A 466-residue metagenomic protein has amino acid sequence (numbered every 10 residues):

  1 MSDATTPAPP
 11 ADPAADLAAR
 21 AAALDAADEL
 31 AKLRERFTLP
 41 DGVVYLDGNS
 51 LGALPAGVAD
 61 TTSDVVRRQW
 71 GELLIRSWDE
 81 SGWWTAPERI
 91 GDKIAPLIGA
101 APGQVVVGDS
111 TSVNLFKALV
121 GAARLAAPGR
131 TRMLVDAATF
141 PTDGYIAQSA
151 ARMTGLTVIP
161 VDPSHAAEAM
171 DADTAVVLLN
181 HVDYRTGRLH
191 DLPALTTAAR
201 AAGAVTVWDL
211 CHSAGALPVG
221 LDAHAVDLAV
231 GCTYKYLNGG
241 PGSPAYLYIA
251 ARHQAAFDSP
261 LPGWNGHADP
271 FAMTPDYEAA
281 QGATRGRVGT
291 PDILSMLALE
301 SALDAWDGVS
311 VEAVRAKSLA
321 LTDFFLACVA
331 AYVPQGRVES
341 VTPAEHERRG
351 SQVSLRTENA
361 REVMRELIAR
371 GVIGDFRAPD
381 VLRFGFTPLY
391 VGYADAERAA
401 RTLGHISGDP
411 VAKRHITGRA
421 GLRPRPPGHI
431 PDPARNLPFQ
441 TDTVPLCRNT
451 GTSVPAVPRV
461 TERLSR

Functional and structural regions predicted by a protein language model:
S2-D432: Pyridoxal 5′-phosphate
D3, G408, V454-A456, R466: Compositionally biased regions
P431-P433, V444, T452-V457: Intrinsically disordered, low-complexity proline-rich regions
T461-S465: Short, intrinsically disordered C-terminal tails of secreted or membrane-associated proteins
